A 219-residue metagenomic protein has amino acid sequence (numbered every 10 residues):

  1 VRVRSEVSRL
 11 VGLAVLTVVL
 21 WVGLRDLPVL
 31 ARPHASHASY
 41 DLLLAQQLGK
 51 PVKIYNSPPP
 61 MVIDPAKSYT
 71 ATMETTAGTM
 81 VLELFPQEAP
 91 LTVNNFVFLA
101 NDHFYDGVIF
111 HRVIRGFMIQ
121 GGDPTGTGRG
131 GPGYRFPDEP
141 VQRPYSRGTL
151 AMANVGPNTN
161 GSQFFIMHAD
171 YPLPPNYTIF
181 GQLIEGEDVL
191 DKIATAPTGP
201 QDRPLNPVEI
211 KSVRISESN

Functional and structural regions predicted by a protein language model:
V1-N219: Cyclophilin-like peptidyl-prolyl cis-trans isomerases
